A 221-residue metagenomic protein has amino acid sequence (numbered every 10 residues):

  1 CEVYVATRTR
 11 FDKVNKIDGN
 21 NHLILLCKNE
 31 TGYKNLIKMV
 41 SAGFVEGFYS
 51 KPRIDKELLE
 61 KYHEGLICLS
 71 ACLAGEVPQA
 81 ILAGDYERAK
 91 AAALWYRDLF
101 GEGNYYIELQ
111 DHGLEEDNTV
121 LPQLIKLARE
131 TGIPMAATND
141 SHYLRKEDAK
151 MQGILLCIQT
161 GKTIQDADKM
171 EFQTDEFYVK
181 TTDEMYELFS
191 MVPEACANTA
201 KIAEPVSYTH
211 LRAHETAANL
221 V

Functional and structural regions predicted by a protein language model:
C1-R212, A217-V221: Phosphodiester-processing cores and adjacent nucleic acid-binding clamps
